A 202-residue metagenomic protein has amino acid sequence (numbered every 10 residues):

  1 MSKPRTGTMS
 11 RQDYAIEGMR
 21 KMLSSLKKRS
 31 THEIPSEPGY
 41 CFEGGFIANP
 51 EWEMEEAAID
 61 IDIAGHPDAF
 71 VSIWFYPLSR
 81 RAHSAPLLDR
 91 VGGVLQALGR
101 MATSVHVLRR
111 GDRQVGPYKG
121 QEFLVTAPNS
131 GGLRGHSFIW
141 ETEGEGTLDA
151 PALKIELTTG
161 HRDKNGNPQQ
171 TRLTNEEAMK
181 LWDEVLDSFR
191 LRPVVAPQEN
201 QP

Functional and structural regions predicted by a protein language model:
M1, R80-D149: Signature of long, low-cysteine stretches enriched in small and polar/charged residues
P4-E43, I155-P202: Surface-exposed amphipathic alpha-helical segments
E17-S25, D68, I73, A85-D89 (+3 more regions): Polar/charged alpha-helical tracts
T31, H66, L78, P128-S130 (+2 more regions): Generic structural motif
E43-A85, P202: Acidic, Ser/Thr-rich low-complexity intrinsically disordered segments
D62-A64, W74-Y76, T126, T158 (+1 more regions): A structural detector for beta-sheet-dominated domains
L124-P128, G132-S137, D149-L153, K180-L186 (+2 more regions): Signature of soluble extracytoplasmic/periplasmic domains of secreted precursors and cell-surface proteins
